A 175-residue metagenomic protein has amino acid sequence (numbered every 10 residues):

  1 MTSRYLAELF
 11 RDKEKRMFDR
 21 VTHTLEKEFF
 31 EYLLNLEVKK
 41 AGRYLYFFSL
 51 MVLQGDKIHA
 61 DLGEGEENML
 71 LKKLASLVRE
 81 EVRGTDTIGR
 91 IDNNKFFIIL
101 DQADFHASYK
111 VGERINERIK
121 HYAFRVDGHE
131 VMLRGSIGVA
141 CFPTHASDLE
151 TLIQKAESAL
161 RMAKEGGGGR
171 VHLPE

Functional and structural regions predicted by a protein language model:
M1-R20: Short, low-complexity N-terminal regulatory "tails/caps" that precede and couple sensory modules
Y5, F105, Y109, E113 (+2 more regions): Catalytic-core segments of nucleotide cyclases and related cyclic-nucleotide turnover enzymes
D19, H23-V38, G42-S49, D56-R79 (+4 more regions): Conserved long alpha-helical elements within nucleotide-processing catalytic cores of c-di-GMP signaling and class III
T87-R90, V131: A short pre-motif secondary-structure segment
I99-A103, K120, F142-P143: Residue-level recognition of strand-loop junctions within catalytic nucleotide-signaling folds
